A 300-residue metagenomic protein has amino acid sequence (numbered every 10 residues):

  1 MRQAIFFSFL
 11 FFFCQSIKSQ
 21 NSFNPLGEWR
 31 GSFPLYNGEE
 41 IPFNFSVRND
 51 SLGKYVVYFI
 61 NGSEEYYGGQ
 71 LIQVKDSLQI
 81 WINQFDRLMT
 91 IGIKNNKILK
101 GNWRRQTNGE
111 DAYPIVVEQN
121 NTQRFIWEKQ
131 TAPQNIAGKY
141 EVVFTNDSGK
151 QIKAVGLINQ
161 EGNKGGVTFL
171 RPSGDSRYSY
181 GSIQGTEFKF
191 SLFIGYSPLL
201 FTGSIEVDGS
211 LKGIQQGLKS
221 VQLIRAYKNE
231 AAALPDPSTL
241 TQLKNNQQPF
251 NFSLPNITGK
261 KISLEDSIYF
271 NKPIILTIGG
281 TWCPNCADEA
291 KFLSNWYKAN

Functional and structural regions predicted by a protein language model:
M1-P25: Bacterial Sec-dependent N-terminal signal peptides
F23-I93, I126-W127, T131-S204: Central antiparallel beta-sheet cores of small beta-barrel/beta-sandwich binding domains
Y36-N37, R105-N108, D147-S148, L218-S220: Short glycine/acidic-enriched loop and turn motifs that connect beta-strands
G92, N96-R105, G109-D111, G213: Hydrophobic or amphipathic alpha-helical targeting/insertion segments
G109-F144, L234-L243, P249-N251: Surface-exposed beta-loop interaction hotspot
D111-V116, V221-Y227: Edge beta-strands of extracellular beta-sandwich domains
K228-D266: N-terminal "domain-start" segment that seeds a small globular fold
K272, T277-N295: Conserved redox-active cysteine motifs that mediate thiol-disulfide chemistry, especially di-cysteine Cys-X(1-2)-Cys
